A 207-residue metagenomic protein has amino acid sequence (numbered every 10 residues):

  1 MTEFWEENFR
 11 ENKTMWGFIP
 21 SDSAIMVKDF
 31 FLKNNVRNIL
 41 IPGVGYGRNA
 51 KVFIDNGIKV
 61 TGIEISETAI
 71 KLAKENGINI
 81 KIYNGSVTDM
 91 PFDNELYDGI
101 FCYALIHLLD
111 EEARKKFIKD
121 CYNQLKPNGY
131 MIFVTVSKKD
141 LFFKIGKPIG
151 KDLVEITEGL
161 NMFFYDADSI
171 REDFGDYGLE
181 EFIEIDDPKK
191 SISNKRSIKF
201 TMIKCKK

Functional and structural regions predicted by a protein language model:
M1-L40, G45-F92, A113-K116, Y130-K207: Class I (Rossmann-like) S-adenosyl-L-methionine-dependent methyltransferase catalytic domain, capturing the SAM-binding
F31, L109, L125: Hydrophobic pocket-lining residues that define ligand/cofactor binding sites across diverse proteins
F101: A conserved beta-strand element that flanks and buttresses the S-adenosyl-L-methionine
A104-L108: Short catalytic micro-motifs in class I SAM-dependent methyltransferases
K115-P127: A short glycine-rich, Lys/Arg-flanked "PGG" loop and its adjoining helix->strand segment in the class I
